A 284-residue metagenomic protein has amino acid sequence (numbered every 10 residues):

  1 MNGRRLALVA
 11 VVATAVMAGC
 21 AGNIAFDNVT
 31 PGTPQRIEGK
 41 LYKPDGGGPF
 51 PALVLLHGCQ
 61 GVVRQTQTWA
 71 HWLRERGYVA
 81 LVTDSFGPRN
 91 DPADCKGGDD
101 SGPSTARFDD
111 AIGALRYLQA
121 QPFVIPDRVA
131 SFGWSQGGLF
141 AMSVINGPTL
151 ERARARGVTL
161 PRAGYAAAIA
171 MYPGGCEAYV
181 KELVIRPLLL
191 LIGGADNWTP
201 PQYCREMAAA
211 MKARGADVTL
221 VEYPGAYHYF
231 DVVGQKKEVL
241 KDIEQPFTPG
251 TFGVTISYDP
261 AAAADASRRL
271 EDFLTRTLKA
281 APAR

Functional and structural regions predicted by a protein language model:
M1-L8: Bacterial N-terminal signal peptides that target proteins for export
C20-G47: N-terminal cap/lid segment of alpha/beta-hydrolase-fold proteins
V29, P103-V184: Primarily recognizes the serine-hydrolase "nucleophile elbow" in alpha/beta-hydrolase and SGNH/GDSL folds
G47-F50, L55-A93, E177-A178, N197-P201: Short substrate-entry loop that stabilizes the transition state in hydrolases
Q60, R64-Q65, W72, S85-A106 (+2 more regions): Cap/lid segment of the alpha/beta-hydrolase catalytic domain
L190-I192: Short beta-strand/loop motif that positions the catalytic acidic residue of the alpha/beta-hydrolase fold
P200-A210, Q235: Short alpha-helix in the alpha/beta-hydrolase fold that links the catalytic acid
D217-R284: C-terminal catalytic histidine-bearing segment of alpha/beta-hydrolase fold enzymes
